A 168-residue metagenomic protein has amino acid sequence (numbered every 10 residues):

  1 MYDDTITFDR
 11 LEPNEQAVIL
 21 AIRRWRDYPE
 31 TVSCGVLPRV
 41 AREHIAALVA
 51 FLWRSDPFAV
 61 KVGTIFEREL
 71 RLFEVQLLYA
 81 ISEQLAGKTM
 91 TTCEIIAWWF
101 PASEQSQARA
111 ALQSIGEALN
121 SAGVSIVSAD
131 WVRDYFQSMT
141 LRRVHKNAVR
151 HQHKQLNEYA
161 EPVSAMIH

Functional and structural regions predicted by a protein language model:
M1-H168: Polar/charged low-complexity regulatory segments
